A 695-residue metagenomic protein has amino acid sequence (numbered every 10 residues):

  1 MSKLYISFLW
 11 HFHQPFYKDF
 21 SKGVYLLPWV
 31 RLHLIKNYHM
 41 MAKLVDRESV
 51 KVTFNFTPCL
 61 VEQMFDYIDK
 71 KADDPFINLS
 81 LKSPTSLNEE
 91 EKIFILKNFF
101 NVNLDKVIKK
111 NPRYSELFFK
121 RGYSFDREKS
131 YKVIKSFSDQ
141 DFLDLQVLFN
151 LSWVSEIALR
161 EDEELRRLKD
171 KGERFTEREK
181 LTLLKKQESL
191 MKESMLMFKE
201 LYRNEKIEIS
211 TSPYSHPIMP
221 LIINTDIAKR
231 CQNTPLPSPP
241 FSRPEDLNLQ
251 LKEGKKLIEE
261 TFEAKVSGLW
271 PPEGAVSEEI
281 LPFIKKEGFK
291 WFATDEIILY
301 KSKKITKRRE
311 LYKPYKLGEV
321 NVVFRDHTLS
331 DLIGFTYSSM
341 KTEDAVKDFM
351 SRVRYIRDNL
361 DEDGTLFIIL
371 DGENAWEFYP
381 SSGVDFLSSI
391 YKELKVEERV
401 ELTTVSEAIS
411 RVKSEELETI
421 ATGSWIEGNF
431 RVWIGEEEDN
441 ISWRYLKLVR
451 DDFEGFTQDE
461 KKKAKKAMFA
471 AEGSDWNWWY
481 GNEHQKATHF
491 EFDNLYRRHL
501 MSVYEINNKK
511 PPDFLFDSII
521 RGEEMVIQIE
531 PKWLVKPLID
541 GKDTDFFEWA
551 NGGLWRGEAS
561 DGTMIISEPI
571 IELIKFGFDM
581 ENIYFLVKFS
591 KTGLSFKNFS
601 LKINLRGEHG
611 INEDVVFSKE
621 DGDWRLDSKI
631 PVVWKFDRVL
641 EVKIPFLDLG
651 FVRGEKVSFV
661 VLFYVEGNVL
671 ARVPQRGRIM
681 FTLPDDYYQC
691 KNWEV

Functional and structural regions predicted by a protein language model:
S2, D46-E48, L196-T211, D226 (+3 more regions): Acidic (Asp/Glu)-rich catalytic clusters
S2-D170, T306-W533: Active-site and substrate-binding clefts of carbohydrate-active enzymes
S130-E200, L221-I222, T234-P235, G274-K313: Extended, H/D-rich, highly charged conserved domains that either
S212, G541, N582-S590, L640-P645: Short, well-ordered beta-strand segments enriched in hydrophobic/aromatic residues
L236-P271, R352-I369: CE4/NodB-like, metal-dependent polysaccharide N-deacetylase domain that modifies extracellular/periplasmic N-acetylated
I520-K588, S600: Segments forming glycine/polar-rich beta-alpha architectures that bind adenosine-containing cofactors
E524-L534, D540, K602-D621, L647-V695: Acidic/polar low-complexity flexible segments
E572-K575, S628-V633: Beta-strand-rich interaction surfaces with strong enrichment in secreted/lumenal proteins
